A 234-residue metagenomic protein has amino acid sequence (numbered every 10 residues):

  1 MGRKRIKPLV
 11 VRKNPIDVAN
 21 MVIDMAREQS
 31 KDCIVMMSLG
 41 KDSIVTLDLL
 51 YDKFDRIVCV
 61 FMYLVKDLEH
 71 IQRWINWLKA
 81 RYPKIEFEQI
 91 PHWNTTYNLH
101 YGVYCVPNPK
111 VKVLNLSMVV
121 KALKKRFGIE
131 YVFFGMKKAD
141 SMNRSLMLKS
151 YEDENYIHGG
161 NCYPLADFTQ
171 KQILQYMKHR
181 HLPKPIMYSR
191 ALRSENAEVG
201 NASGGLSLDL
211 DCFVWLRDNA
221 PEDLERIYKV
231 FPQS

Functional and structural regions predicted by a protein language model:
M1-S234: Nucleotide-activated chemistry modules centered on ATP-dependent adenylation/adenylyltransferase
